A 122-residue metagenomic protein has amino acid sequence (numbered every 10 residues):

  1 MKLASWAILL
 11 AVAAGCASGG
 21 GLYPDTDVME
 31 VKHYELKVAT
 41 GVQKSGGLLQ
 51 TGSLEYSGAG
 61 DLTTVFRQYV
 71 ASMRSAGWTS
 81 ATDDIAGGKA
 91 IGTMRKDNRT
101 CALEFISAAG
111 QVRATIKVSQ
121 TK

Functional and structural regions predicted by a protein language model:
M1-L9: Sec-dependent signal peptide recognition, specifically the positively charged N-region followed immediately by
A13-G15: C-terminal motif of bacterial Sec signal peptides marking the signal peptidase cleavage site
A17-K122: An acidic-aromatic pocket/loop used at catalytic or ligand-binding sites
